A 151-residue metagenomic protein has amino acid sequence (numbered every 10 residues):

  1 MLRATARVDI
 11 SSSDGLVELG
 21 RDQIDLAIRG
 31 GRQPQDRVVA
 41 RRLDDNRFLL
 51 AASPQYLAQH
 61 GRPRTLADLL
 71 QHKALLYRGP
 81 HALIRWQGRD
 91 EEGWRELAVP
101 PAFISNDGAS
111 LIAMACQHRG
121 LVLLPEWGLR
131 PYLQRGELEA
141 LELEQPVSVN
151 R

Functional and structural regions predicted by a protein language model:
M1-V39: Central regulatory/effector-binding core of bacterial HTH transcription factors
V17-R21, Q33-R151: C-terminal regulatory
